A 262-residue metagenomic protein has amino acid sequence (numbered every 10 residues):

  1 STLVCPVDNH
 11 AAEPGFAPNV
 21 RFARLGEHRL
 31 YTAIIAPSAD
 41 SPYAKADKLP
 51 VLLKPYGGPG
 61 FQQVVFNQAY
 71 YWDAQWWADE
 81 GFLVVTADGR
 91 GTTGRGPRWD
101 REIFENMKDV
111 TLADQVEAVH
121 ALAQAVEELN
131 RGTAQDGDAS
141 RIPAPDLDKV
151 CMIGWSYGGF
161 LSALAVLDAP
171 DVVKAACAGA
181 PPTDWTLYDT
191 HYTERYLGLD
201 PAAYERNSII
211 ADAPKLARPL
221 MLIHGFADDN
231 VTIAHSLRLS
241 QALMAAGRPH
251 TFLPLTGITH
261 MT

Functional and structural regions predicted by a protein language model:
S1-T262: Serine-hydrolase catalytic core recognition
